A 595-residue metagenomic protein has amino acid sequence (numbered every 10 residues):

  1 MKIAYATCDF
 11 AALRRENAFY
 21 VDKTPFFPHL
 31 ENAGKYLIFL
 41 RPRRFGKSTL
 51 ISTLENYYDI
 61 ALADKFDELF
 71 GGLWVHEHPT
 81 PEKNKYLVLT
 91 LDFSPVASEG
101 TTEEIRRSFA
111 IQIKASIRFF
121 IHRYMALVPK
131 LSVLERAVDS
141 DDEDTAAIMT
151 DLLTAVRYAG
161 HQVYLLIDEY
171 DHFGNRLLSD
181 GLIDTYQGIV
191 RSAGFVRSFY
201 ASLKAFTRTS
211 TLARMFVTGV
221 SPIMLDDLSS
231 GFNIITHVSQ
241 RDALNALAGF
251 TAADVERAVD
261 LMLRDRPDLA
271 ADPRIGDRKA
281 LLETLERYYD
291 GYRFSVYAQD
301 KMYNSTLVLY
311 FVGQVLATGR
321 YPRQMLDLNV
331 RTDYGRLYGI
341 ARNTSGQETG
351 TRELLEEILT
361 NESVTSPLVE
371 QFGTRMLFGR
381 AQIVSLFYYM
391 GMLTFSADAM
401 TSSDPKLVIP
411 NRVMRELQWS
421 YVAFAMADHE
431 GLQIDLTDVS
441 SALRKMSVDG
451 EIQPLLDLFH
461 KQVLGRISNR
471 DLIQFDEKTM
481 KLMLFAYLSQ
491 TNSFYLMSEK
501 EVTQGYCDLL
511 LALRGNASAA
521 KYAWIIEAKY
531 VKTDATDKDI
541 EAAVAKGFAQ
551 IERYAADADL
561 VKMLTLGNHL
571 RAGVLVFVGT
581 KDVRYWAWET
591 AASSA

Functional and structural regions predicted by a protein language model:
M1-P28, G34: N-terminal pre-Walker A segment at the start of P-loop NTPase domains
A6, A11, D22, N56-H122: P-loop NTPase motor core
K47: Conserved lysine of the Walker
T90, L166-D168, R197-F199, L212-V220: Structural recognition of the conserved hydrophobic beta-strand(s) that form the central parallel beta-sheet of P-loop
D151-Y158, T185-A213: Substrate-engagement module of ASCE P-loop NTPases
M224-S230, V238-G313: Amphipathic alpha-helical segments of the small helical/lid subdomains adjacent to P-loop NTPase cores
I235, M302-G547, R553-A555, R584-A595: Extended alpha-helical interface modules used as scaffolds for assembling large macromolecular complexes
D559-A595: Domain-level recognition of nuclease-like catalytic cores that cleave nucleotide substrates
